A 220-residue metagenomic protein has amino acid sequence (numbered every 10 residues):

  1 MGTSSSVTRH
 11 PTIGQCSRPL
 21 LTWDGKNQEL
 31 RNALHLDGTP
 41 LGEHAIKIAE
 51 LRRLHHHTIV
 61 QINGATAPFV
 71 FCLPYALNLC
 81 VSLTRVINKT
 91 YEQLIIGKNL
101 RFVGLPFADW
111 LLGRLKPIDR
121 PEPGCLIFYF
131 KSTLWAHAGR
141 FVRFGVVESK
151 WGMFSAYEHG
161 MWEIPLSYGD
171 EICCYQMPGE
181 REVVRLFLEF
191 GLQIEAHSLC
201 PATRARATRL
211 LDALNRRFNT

Functional and structural regions predicted by a protein language model:
G2-A108, N215-F218: N-terminal capping segments
H10, R18, L105, R120-E122 (+3 more regions): Intrinsic-disorder/low-complexity coil detector
C16, C72, C80, C125 (+2 more regions): Generic recognition of cysteine residues
H55-T58, P68-F71, E122-L126, F144-G145 (+1 more regions): Generic structural motif recognizing short loop/turn segments at the entrances and edges of beta-strands
C80, T133-L134, E180: Short linear sequence elements within intrinsically disordered, low-complexity coil regions
Q93-A156: ...with weaker cross-activation on analogous glycine-rich loops/strands in unrelated enzymes
F141-T220: Aromatic- and glycine-rich peptidoglycan recognition patches
